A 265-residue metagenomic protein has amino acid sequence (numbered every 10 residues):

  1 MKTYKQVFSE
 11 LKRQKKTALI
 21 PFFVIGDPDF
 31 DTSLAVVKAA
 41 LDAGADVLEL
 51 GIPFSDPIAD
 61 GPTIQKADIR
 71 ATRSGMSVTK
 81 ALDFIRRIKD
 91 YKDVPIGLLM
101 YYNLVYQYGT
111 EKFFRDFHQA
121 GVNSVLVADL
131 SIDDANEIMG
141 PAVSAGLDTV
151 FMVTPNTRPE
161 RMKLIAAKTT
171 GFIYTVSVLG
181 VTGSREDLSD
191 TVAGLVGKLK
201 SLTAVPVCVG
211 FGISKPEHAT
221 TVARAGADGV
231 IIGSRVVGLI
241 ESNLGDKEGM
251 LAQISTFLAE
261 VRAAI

Functional and structural regions predicted by a protein language model:
M1-I20, I85-K89, G197: N-terminal amphipathic alpha-helix/helix-capping segment at the start of soluble metabolic enzymes
L19-F23, L48-L50, I96-M100, V125-V127 (+4 more regions): Hydrophobic faces of well-ordered beta-strands that scaffold small-molecule active sites in alpha/beta enzyme cores
F30-A40, T157-A167, V209, I213-V230: Catalytic cores of alpha/beta
A45-D56, V122-L126, S131, T175-G183 (+2 more regions): Glycine-rich phosphate-binding active-site loops on the catalytic face of alpha/beta enzymes
V47, I52, Q65-A128: Active-site beta->alpha loop and helix N-cap motifs at the rims of alpha/beta catalytic domains
R73-G75, G121-D134, D148-T157, T182-R185: Catalytic beta/alpha-barrel core
A81, G197-T203, C208, S214-I265: Alpha/beta catalytic cores of nucleotide-metabolism and tRNA/nucleoside-modifying enzymes
M152, M162-S201, L239-E241: Glycine/Thr-rich beta-alpha phosphate-binding loop at enzyme active sites
